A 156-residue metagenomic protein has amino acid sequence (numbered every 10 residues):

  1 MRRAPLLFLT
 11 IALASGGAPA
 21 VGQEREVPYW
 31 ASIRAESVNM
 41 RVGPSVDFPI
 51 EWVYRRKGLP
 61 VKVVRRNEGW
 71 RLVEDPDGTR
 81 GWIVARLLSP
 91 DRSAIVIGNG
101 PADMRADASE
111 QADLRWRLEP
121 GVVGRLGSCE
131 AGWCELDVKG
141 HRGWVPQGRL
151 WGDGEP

Functional and structural regions predicted by a protein language model:
P5-G16: Bacterial N-terminal signal peptides
A20-V42, V53-K57, V64-R142, Q147-P156: SH3-family beta-barrel domains
V46: Extracytoplasmic "Venus flytrap"
P49-I50: Beta-strand-rich domains and repeat architectures in extracellular enzymes and scaffolds, especially beta-propellers
